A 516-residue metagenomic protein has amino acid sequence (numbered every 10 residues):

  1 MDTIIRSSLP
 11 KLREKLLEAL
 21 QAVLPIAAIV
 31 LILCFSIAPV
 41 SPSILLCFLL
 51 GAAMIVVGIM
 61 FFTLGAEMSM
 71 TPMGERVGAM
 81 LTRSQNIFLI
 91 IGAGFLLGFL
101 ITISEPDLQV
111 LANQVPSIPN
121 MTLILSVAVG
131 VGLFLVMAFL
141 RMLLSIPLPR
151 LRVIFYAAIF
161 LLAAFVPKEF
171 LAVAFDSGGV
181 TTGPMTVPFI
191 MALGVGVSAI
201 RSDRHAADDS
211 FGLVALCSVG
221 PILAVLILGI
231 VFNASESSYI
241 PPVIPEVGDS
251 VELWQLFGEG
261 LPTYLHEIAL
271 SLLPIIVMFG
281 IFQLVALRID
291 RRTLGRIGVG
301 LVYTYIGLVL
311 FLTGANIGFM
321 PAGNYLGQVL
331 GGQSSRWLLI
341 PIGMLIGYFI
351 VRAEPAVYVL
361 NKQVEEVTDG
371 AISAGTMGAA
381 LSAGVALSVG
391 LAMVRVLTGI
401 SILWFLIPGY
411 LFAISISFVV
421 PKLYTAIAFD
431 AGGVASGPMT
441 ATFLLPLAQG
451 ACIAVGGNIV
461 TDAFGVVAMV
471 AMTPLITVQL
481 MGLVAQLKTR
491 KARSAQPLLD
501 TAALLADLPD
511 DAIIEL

Functional and structural regions predicted by a protein language model:
M1-A19, V23, G74-F88, S202-L213 (+6 more regions): Intrinsically disordered, low-complexity non-transmembrane regions of multi-pass membrane transporters
D2, A138-V153, E169, R201-E246 (+4 more regions): Juxtamembrane and boundary regions of transmembrane helices in multi-pass small-molecule transporters and channels
E14-A22, L46-A52, M80-L89, L148-V153 (+3 more regions): Alpha-helical transmembrane segments and their helix-start/interface "positive-inside/aromatic belt" motifs in integral
L24-I37, G51-F61, A93-L100, G130-R141 (+10 more regions): Hydrophobic core segments of alpha-helical transmembrane domains in multi-pass membrane transport and ion-translocation
I32-L46, A66-G74, L100-V115, F134-I146 (+12 more regions): Transmembrane helix-loop junctions in multi-pass membrane proteins
L46-C47, G65, A112-I124, M142-A157 (+8 more regions): Transmembrane helix-loop boundary segments of multi-pass membrane transporters
G78-M80, I87-A158, R336-S417: Helix-loop-helix junctions within the multi-pass membrane cores of secondary transporters/permeases
V243-A356: Transmembrane helical segments that form the transport core of multi-pass membrane transport proteins
